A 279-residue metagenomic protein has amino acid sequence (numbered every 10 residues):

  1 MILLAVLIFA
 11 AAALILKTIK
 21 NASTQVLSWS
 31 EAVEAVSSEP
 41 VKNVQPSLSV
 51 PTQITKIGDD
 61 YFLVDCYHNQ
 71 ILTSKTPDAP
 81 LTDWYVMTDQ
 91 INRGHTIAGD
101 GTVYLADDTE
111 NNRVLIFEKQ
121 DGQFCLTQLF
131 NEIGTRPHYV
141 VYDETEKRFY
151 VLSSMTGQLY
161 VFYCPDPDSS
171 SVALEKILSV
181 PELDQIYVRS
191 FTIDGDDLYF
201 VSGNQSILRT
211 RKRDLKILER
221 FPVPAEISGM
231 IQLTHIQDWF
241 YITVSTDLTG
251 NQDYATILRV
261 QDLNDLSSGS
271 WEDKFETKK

Functional and structural regions predicted by a protein language model:
N21-S49: A short helix->beta-strand "capping" segment at the edge of beta-propeller domains
P40-N69, R93: Beta-strand-rich domains and repeat architectures in extracellular enzymes and scaffolds, especially beta-propellers
K42-S47, Y85-Q90, L129-G134, L178-D184 (+2 more regions): Surface loop/turn motifs at the tips and blade-to-blade linkers of beta-strand repeat domains
S49-Q53, N92-A98, T135-D143, D184-I193 (+2 more regions): Repeated scaffold domains used in trafficking and secretory/extracellular systems, primarily beta-propellers
G58-D59, G101-T102, T145-K147, G195-D197 (+1 more regions): Short coil/turn segments that connect the beta-strands within blades of beta-propeller domains
L63-Y67, L105-E110, V151-M155, F200-Q205 (+1 more regions): Conserved beta-strand positions in repeat-built beta-propeller and related beta-rich domains
Q70-T73, N111-I116, G157-Y163, N204-T210 (+1 more regions): Structural motif
K75-A79, E118-G122, Y163-D168, R211-K216 (+1 more regions): Short loop/turn segments that connect beta-strands within beta-propeller blades
